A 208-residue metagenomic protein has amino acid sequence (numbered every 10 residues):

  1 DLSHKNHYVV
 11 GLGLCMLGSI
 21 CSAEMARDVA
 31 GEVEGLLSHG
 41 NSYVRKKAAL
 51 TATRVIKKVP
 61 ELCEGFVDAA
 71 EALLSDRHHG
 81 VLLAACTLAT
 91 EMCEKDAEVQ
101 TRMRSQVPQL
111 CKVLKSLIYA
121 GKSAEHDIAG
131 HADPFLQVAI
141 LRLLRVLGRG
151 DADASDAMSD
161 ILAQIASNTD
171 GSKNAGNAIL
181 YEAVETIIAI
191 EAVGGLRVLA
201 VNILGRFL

Functional and structural regions predicted by a protein language model:
D1-L208: Extended alpha-solenoid helical-repeat scaffolds
